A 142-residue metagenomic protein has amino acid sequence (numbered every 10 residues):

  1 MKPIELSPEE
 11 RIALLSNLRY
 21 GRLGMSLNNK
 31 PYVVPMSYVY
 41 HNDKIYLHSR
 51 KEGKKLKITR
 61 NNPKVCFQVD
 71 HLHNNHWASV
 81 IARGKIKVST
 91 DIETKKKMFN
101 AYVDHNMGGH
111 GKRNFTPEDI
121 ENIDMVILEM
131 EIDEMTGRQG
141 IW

Functional and structural regions predicted by a protein language model:
M1-N17, H76: Extreme N-terminal tail/first-helix region
K2, N74-W142: Charged, gly/pro-rich active-site loop segments
R11, K55, T94-M98: Amphipathic alpha-helical interface surfaces
I12, S37, K57, E118-I120: Short secondary-structure boundary/capping segments
L15, I58-T59, Y102: A generic structural signal for nonpolar/aromatic side chains embedded in well-ordered alpha-helices
S16-L18, K30-P31, S79, N122-I123: Short solvent-exposed loop/turn micro-motifs enriched in small/polar/acidic residues
L18-K51, T59, F67-V69: Short beta-strand segments
R50-G53, N62-V69, G108-T116: Short acidic (Asp/Glu) patches
